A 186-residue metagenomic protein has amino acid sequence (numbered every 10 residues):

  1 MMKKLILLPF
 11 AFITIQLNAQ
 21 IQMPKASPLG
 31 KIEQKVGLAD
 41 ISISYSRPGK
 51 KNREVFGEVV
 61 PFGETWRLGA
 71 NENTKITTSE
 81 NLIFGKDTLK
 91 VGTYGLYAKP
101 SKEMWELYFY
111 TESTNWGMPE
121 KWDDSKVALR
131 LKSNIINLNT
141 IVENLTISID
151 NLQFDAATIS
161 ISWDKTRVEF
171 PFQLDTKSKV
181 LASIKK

Functional and structural regions predicted by a protein language model:
M1-Q22: Bacterial Sec-dependent N-terminal signal peptides
L8, S44, T77, Y97 (+3 more regions): Beta-strand residues in well-ordered beta-sheet regions across diverse protein folds
I15-Q16, K90, D155: Generic detector of short, well-ordered, non-transmembrane alpha-helical segments enriched in hydrophobic residues
Q20-P61, S113-K185: Primarily secretory-pathway and cell-envelope proteins
G57-N73: Aromatic- and Gly/Pro-rich amphipathic surface segment
G69-T114: Mid-length scaffold segments of soluble, non-membrane domains
